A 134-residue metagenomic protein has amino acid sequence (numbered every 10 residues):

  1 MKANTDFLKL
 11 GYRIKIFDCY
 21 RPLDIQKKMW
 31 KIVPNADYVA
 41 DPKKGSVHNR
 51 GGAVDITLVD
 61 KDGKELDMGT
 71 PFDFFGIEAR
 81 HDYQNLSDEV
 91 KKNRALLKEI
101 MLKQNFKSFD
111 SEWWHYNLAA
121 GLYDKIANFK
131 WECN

Functional and structural regions predicted by a protein language model:
M1-N134: Cell-envelope/glycan interface and biosynthesis
